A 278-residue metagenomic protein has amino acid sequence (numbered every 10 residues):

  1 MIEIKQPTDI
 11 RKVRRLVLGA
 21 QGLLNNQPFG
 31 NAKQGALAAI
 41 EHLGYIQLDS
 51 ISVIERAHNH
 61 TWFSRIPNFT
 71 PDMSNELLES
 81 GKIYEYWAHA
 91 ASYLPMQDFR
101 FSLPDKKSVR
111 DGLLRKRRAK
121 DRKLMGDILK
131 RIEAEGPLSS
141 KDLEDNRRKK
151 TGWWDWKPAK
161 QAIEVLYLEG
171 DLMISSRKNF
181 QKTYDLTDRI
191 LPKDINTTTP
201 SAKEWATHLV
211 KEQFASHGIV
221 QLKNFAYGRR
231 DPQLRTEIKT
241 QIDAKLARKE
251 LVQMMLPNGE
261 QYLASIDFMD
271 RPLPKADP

Functional and structural regions predicted by a protein language model:
M1-P278: Long, low-complexity intrinsically disordered regions
